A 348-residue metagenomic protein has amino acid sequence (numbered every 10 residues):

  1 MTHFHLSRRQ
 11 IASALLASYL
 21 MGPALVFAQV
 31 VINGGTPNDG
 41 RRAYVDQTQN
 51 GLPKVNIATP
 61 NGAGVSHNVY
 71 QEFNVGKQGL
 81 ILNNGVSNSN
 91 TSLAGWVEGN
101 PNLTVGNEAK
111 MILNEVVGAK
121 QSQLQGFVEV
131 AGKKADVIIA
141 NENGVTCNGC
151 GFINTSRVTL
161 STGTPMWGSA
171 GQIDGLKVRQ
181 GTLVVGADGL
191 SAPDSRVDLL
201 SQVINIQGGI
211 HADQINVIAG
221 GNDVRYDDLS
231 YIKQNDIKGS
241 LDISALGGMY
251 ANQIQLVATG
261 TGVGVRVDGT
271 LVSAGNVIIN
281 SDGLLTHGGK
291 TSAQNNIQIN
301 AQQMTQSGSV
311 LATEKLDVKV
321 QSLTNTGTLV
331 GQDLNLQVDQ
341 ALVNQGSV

Functional and structural regions predicted by a protein language model:
T2-S7, S18-S273: Solvent-exposed adhesion/ligand-recognition segments of exported proteins
Q10-L16: Sec-dependent signal peptide hydrophobic core
V75, F152-I153, L160, A187-A192 (+7 more regions): Sequence/structural signature of small/polar-enriched beta-strand/turn repeats that build beta-strand-rich repeat
N90, G283-S292: Short, Lys/Arg-enriched charge-dense amphipathic segments
W167, D223-Y226, G262-V265, L284-G288 (+3 more regions): Short loop/beta submotifs within extracellular cysteine-rich repeat domains
L199, V217, G239, I243 (+7 more regions): All-beta strand scaffolds that present successive hydrophobic residues in beta-strands
